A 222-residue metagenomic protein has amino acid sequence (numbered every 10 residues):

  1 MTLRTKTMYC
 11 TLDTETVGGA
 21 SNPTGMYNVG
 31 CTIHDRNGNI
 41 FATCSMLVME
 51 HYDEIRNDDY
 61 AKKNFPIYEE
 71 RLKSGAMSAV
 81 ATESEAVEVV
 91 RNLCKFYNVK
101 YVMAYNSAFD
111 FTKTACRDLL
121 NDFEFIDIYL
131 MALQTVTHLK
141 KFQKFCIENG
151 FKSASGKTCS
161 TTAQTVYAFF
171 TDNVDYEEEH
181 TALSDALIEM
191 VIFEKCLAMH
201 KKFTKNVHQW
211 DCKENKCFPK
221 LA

Functional and structural regions predicted by a protein language model:
T2-R117, Q164: Conserved non-catalytic scaffold segment of RNase H-like nuclease domains
T14-V17, I128, E189: Ser/Thr-centric signal marking residues that sit in or immediately flank functional binding/regulatory motifs
S21-P23, T114, T135-H138, F193: Short, function-defining helix-loop hinge/capping sites that tune catalysis or transport
V89-L93, F145, F169: Charge-rich, solvent-exposed alpha-helical interaction surfaces
C94, A132, F193-L197: Hydrophobic residues within well-ordered, non-membrane alpha-helices that form the packing/core of soluble catalytic
Y101-S107, K113, G150-A222: Acidic, Mg2+-coordinating catalytic module of metal-dependent nucleases/exonucleases that use a two-metal-ion mechanism
R117-F125: A short alpha->loop->secondary-structure connector
I128-S155: Short alpha-helix plus adjacent loop in nuclease-associated cores
